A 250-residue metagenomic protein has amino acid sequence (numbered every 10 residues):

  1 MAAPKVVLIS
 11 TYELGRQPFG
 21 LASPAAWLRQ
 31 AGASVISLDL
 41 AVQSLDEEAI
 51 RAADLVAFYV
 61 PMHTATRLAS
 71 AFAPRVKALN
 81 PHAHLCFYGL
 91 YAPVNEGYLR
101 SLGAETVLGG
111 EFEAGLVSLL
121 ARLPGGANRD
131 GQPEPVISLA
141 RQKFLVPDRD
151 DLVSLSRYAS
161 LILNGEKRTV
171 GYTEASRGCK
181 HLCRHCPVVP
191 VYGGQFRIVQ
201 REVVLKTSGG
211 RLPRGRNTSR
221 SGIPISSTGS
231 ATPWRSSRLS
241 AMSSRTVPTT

Functional and structural regions predicted by a protein language model:
A2, A49-R51, L212-R216: Glycine-rich phosphate/diphosphate-binding loops that line cofactor/substrate pockets in enzymes
A2-K5, R168-T169: A short, charged/proline- and glycine-enriched loop that marks the coil->beta-strand transition at the N-terminal
K5, E13, G20, P24-D148: Glycine-rich beta-alpha loop elements in corrinoid/cobalamin-binding modules across cobalamin-dependent enzymes
V6, S10, F58, G165 (+1 more regions): A short, mixed-charge helix-start or loop-turn motif at secondary-structure junctions
I9, Y59, C86-Y88, E174 (+2 more regions): A cross-family glycoside hydrolase active-site/sugar-binding cleft signature
Y12-E13, I225: Residue-level signal for short, function-critical loop segments
P18-L21, T66-S70, I198, S230-W234: Conserved strand-to-helix beginnings and helix N-cap segments that scaffold or border functional pockets
V153-T250: Radical SAM [4Fe-4S] cluster-binding motif and immediate context
